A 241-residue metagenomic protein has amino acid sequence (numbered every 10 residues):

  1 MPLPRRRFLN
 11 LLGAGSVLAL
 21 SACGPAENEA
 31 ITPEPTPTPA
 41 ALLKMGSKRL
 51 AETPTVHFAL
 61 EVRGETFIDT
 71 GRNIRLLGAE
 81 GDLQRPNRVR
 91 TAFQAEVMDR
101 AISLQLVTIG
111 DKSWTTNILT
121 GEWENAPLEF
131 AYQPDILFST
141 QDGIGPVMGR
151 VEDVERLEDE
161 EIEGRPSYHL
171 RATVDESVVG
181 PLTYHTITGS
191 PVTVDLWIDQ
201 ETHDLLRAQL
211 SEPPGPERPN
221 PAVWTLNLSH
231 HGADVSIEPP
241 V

Functional and structural regions predicted by a protein language model:
P2-Q84, D234-V241: N-terminal leader/targeting segments and the immediate start of mature chains
A41-K48, G78-R85, L106, G110 (+2 more regions): Extended lipid/amphipathic-ligand handling interfaces
P54-A59, R85-A92, G164-R171, P181 (+1 more regions): Short, hydrophobic/aromatic-rich segments at coil-to-beta transitions
E61-I68, E96-R100, D111-T120, G215 (+1 more regions): Hydrophobic lipid-interacting interfaces of membrane-associated proteins
T70, L104, Y184-I187: Short consensus segments that form the blades of beta-propeller domains, in both extracellular/periplasmic
E80-G143: An acidic-aromatic
N117-V178, T186: Flexible, processing/modification-adjacent segments and terminal tails in exported/periplasmic/extracellular proteins
S167-V241: Gly/Pro-enriched, hydrophobic low-complexity segments that function as extracytoplasmic propeptides/linkers
